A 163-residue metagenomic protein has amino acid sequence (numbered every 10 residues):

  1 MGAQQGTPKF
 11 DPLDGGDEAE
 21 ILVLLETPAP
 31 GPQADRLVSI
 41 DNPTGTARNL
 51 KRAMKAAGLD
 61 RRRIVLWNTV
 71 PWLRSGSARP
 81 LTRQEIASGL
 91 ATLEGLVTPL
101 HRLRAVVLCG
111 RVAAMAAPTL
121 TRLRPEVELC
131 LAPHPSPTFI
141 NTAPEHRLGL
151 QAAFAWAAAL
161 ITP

Functional and structural regions predicted by a protein language model:
M1-P133, P137-I140, L148-A152, W156-A159: A polyanion-binding, active-site-adjacent surface
P163: Cysteine-dependent deubiquitinase/ubiquitin-like isopeptidase catalytic cores across multiple families
